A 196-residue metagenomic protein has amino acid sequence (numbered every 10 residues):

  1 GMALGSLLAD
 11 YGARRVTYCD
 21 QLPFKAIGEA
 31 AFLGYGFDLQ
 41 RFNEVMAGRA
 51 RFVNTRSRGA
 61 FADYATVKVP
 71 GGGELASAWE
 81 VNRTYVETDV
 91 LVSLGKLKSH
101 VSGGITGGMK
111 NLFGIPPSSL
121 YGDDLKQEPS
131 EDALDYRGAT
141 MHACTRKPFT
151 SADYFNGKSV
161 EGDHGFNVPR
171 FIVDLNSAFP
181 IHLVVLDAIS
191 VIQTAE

Functional and structural regions predicted by a protein language model:
G1-E196: Extended, low-polarity segments enriched in aliphatic/aromatic residues
